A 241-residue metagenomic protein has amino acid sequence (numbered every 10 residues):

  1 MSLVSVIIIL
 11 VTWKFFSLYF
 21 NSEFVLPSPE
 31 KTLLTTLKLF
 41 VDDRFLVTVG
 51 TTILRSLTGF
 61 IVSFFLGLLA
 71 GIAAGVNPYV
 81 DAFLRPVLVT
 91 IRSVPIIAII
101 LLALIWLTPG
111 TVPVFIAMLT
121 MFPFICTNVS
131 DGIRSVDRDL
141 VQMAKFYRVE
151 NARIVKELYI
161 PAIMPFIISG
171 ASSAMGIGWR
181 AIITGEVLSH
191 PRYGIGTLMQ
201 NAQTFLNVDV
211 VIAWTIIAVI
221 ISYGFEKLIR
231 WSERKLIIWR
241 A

Functional and structural regions predicted by a protein language model:
M1-F20: N-terminal signal-anchor transmembrane alpha helix
L18-I61: Periplasmic/extracellular loop-to-transmembrane helix junction in inner-membrane transport proteins
T58-L88: Transmembrane-helix boundary motif in ABC transporter permease subunits
P78, S169, I212-A241: C-terminal transmembrane helix and the adjacent membrane-cytosol boundary/short C-terminal tail of inner/organellar
V89-F124, D131: Generic hydrophobic transmembrane alpha-helix motif, especially the helices
I105, I133, R180-I217: Glycine-rich helix-loop "coupling/hinge" segments at transmembrane-helix boundaries in multipass transporters
F115, L119, N151-I183, A213 (+2 more regions): Transmembrane alpha-helices
N128-I167, G196: Short cytoplasmic-facing helical segments at TM-TM junctions of multi-pass membrane proteins
